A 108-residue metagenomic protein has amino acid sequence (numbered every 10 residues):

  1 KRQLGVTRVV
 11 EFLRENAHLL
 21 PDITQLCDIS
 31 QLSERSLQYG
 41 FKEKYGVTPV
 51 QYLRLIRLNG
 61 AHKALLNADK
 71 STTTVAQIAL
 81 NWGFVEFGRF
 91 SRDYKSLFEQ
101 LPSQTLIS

Functional and structural regions predicted by a protein language model:
K1-E11, E15-N16: Acidic, glycine-rich loop-and-beta core segments that form the ion-binding/anion-interacting portion of active sites
E11, L20-Q25, E43-V85, S108: Terminal helix-turn-helix DNA-binding modules in bacterial transcription factors
Q25-E34, Q38: Helix-turn-helix
R35, F87-G88, S103: Key DNA-contact positions within bacterial/archaeal DNA-binding proteins
L37, F41, R89-F90, Y94: Short hydrophobic/aromatic patch on the recognition helix
D93-S108: Extended low-complexity acidic/polar segments
